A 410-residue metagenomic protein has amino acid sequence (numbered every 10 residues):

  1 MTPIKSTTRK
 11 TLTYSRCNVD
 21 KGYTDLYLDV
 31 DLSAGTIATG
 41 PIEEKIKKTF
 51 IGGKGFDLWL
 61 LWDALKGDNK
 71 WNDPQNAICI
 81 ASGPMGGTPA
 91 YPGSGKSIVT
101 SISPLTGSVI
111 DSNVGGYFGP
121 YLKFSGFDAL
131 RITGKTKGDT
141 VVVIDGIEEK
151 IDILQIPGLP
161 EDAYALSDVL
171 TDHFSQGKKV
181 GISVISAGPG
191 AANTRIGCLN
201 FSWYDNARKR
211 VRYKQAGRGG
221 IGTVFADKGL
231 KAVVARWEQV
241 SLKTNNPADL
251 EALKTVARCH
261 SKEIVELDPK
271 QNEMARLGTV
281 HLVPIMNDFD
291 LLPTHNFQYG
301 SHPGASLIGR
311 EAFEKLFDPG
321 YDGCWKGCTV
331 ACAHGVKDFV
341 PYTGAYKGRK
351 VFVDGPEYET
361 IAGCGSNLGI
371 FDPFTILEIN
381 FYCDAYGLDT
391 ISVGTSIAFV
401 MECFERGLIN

Functional and structural regions predicted by a protein language model:
T2-N113, Y117-N410: Intrinsically disordered, low-complexity segments enriched in small residues
